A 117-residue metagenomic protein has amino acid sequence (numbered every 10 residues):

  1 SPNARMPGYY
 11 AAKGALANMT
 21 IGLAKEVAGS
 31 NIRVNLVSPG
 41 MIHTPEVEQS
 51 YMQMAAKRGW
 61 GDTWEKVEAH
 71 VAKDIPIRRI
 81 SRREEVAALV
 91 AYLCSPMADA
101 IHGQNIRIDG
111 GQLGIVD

Functional and structural regions predicted by a protein language model:
S1-P7, G29-S30, R78, P96: Active-site loop immediately N-terminal to the catalytic Tyr-X3-Lys motif of short-chain dehydrogenase/reductase
A12, T20: Active-site helix of classical SDR
V27-G29, I42, S81, C94: A short hydrophobic alpha-helix cap/turn motif
A28, R33, I101-G103: Short, small/polar-rich loop/turn modules that mediate ligand/substrate recognition or access, typified
I42-D74, I115-D117: A glycine/serine/threonine-rich, flexible loop-to-helix segment that serves as the NAD(P) cofactor-binding "lid"
T63-W64, I75-V86: A conserved structural motif in NAD(P)-dependent oxidoreductases
V86-A87, L93: Non-catalytic, hydrophobic alpha-helical segments
V90-A91, H102-D117: Short C-terminal tail/terminal secondary-structure segment of NAD(P)H-dependent dehydrogenase/reductase domains
